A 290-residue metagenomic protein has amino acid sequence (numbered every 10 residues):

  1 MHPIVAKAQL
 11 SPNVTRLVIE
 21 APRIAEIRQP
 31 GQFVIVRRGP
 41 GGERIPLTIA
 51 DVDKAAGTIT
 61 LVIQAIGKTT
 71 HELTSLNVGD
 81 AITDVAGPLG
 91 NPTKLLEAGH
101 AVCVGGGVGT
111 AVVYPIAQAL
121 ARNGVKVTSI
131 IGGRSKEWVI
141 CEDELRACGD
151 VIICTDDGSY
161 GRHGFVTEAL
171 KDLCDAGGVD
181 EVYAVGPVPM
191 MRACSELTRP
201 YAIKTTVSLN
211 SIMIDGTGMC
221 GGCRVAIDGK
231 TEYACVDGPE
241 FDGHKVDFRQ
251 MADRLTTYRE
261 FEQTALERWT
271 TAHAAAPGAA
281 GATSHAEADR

Functional and structural regions predicted by a protein language model:
M1-V78: Ferredoxin-reductase
V36, D84-V85, V225: A generic structural signal for residues embedded in beta-strands
G39, G87-P88, D228: Short, surface-exposed secondary-structure boundary micro-motifs
G42-D51, L89-G99, C235: Short, Lys/Arg- and Gly-enriched loop/turn segments at beta-strand edges
K68-I214: FNR/FR-type flavoprotein reductase catalytic core
V112, V188-M190, N210-E240: Local cysteine-cluster metal-coordination motifs and their immediate loop/turn environment, predominantly Fe-S cluster
S195-E196, P200-Y201, G222-E260, A274-A276 (+1 more regions): Iron-sulfur (Fe-S) cluster-binding segments and ferredoxin-like electron-carrier domains, especially [2Fe-2S]
